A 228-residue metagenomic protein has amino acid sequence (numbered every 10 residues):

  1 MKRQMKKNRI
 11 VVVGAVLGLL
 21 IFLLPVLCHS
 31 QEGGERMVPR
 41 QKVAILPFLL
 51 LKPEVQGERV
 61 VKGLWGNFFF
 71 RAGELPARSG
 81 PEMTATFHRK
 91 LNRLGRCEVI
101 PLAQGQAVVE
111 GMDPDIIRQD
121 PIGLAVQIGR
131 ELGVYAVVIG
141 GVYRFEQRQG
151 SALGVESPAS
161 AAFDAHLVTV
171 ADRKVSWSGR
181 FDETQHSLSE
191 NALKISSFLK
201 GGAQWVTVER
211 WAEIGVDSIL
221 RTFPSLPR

Functional and structural regions predicted by a protein language model:
K2, A152-V155: Short proline/glycine-enriched turn/loop segments at secondary-structure junctions
R3-V16: Bacterial N-terminal signal peptides that target proteins for export
G14-P25: Bacterial N-terminal signal peptides
V26-Q106, E110, V216-R228: A structural "domain/chain start" motif
L27-G57, I128-L132, R144, V155-P158 (+2 more regions): C-terminal/domain-edge helix-coil "capping" segments
F69-R78, M112-D115, A152-L153, K200-W205: Second-shell loop/turn segments in exported
E74-E82, Q119, G123, G202-I214: Soluble non-cytosolic domains of exported or imported proteins
L94, V99-E146: Short, solvent-exposed, polar/charged sequence segments at loop or secondary-structure edges
